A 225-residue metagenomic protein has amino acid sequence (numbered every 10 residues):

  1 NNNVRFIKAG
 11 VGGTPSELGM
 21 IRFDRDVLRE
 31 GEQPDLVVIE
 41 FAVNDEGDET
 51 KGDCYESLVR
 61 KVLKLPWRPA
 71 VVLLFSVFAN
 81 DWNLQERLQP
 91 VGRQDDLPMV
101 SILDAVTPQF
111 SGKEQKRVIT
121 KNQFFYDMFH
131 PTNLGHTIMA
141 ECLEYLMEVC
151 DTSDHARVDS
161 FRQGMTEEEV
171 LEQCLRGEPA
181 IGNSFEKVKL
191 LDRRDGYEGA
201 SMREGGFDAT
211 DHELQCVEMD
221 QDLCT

Functional and structural regions predicted by a protein language model:
N1-F6, P15, V38-E40, D96-L97 (+3 more regions): Proteins with a high burden of low-complexity, intrinsically disordered sequence enriched in S/T/G/P/A and R, requiring
N2-R162: Alpha-helical cap/lid subdomain in secreted, periplasmic, or secretory-pathway luminal O-acyl-processing enzymes
N122-M128, L134-T225: Conserved catalytic region of serine esterases and O-acyltransferases that act on ester linkages in lipids
